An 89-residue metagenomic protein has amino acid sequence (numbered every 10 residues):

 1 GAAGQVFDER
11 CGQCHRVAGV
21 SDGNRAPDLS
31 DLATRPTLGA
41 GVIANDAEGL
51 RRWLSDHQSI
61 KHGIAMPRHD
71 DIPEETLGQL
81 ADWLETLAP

Functional and structural regions predicted by a protein language model:
G1-D8: Electrostatic cytochrome c docking/interface patches
Q13, G19-A88: Extracytoplasmic electron-transfer domains, predominantly the class I c-type cytochrome c fold
